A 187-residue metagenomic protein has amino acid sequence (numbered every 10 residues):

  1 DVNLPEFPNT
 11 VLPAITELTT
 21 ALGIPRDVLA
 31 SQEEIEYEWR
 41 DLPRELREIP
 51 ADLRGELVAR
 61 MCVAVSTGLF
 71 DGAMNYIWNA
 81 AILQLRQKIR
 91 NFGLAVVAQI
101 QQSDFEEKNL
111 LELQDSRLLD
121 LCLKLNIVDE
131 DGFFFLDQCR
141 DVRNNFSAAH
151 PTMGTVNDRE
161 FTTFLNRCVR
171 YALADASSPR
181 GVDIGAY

Functional and structural regions predicted by a protein language model:
D1-Q138, S177-Y187: Amphipathic alpha-helical interface elements
L125-A186: Charge-enriched, short contiguous segments at helix-coil
